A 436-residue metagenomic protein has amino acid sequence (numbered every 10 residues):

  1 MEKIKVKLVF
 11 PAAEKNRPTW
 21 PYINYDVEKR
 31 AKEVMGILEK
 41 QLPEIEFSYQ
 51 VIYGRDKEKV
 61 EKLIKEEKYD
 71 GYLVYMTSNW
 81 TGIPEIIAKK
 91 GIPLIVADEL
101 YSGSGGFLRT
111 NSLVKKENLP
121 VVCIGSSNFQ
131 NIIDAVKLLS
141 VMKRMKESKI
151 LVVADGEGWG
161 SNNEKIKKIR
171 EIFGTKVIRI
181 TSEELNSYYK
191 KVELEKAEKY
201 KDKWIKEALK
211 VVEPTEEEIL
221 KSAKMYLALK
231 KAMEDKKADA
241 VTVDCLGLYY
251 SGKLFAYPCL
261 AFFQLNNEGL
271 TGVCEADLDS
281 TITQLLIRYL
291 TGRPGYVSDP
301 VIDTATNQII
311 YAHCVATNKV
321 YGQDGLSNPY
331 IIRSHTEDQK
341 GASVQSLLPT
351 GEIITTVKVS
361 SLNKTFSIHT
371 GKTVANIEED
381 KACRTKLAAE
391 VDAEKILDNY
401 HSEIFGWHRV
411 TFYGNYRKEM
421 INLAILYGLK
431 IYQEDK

Functional and structural regions predicted by a protein language model:
K15-K32, G158-N162: Glycine- and acidic-residue-enriched helix-capping/strand-helix junction motifs
T19-I23, E39-E67, S187-K196: N-terminal beta-loop-helix "entrance" segment that forms/cooperates in small-molecule cofactor or anionic ligand
A31-I52, V121-C123, T175-S182: Short beta-strand elements in bilobed, periplasmic/extracellular small-molecule ligand-binding domains
I52-K146, D155-W159, K165, I309-I310: Cofactor- and metal-binding active-site motifs of prokaryotic enzymes that mediate redox/radical or nucleophilic
S78-G91, Y250-F262, D392: Short Gly/Thr/Asp-enriched flexible loops that form oxyanion-binding sites at enzyme active sites
S112-R293: Conserved, well-structured core segments that form the ligand-binding/active-site neighborhood of functional domains
G269-E378: C-terminal catalytic subdomain
Q339-K436: Extended hydrophobic packing segments that form well-structured cores
